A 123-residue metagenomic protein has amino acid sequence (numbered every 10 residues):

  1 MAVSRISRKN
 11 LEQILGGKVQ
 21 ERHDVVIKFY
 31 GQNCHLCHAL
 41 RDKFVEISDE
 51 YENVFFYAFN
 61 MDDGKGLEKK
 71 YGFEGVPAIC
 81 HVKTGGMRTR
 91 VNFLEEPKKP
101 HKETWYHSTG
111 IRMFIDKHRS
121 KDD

Functional and structural regions predicted by a protein language model:
S4-R8, F29-Y30, R41, V45-G66 (+1 more regions): Thiol-based oxidoreductase modules, predominantly thioredoxin-like and allied folds used for disulfide exchange
S4-V25: A short beta-strand-turn-helix
V25-K28, F55-A58, A78-V82: Beta-strand cores of modular interaction/reader domains in eukaryotic scaffold and signaling proteins, especially PDZ
C34-C37: Short cysteine clusters
K65, Y71-K83: Structural micro-motif
H81-D123: Non-catalytic, surface beta->alpha helical segment in thiol-disulfide oxidoreductase systems
